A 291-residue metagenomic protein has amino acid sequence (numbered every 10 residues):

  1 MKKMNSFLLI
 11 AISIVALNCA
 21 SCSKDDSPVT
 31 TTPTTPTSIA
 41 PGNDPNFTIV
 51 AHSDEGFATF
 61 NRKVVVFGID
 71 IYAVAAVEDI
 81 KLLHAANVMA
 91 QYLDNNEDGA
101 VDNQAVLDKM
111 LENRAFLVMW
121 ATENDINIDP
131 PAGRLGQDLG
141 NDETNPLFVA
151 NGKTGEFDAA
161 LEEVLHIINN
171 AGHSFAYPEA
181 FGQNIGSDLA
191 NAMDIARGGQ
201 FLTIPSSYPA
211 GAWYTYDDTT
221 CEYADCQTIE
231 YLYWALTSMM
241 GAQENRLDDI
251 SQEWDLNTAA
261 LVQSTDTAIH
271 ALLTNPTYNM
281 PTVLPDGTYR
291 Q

Functional and structural regions predicted by a protein language model:
M1-A20: Sec-dependent bacterial lipoprotein signal peptides
K2-K3, L107-L111, E222-D225: A general structural signal for short secondary-structure junctions and capping/turn motifs
V15-N46, Q291: Bacterial Sec-dependent N-terminal signal peptides
D44-E55: Catalytic-loop region of hydrolases
T59, V66-P205: Acidic/His-rich structured neighborhood in mature extracellular/periplasmic domains
A73-I80, G152-E156, D217-I229, E253-L261: Conserved aromatic-histidine-acidic binding/catalytic patches
G172-D248: Post-HExxH zinc-binding segment in Zn-dependent metallohydrolases
L232-Q291: Pan-zinc metallopeptidase signature
